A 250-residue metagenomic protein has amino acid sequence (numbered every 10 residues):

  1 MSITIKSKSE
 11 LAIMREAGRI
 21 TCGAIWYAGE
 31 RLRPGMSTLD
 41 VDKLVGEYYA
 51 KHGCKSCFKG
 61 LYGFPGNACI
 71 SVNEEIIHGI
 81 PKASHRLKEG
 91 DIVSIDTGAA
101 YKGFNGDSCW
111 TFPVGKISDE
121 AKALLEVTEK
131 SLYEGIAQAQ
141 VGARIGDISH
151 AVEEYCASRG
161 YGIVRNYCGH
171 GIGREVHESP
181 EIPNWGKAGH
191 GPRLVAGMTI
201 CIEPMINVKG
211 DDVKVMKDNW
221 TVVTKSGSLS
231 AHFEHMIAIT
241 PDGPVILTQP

Functional and structural regions predicted by a protein language model:
M1-P250: Active-site neighborhoods and metal-handling regions in enzymes and metal-associated proteins
